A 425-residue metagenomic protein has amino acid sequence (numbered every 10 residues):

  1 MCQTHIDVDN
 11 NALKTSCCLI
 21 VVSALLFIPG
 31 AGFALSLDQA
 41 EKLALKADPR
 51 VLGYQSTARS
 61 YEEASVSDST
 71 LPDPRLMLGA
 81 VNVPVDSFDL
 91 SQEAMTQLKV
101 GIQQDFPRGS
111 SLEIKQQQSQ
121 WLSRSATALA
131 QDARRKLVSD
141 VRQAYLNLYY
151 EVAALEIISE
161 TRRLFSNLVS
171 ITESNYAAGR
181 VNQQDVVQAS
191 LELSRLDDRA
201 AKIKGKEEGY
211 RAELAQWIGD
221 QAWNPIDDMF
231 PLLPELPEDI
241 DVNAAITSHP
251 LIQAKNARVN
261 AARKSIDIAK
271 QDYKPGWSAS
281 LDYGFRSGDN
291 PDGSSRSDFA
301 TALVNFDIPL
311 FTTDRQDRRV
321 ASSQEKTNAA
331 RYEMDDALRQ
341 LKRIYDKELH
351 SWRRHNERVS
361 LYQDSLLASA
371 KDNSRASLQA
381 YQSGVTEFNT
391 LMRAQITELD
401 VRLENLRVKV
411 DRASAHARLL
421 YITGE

Functional and structural regions predicted by a protein language model:
M1-K14: N-terminal secretory signal peptides that target proteins for export/translocation
N11, L35, A133-S248, R258 (+3 more regions): Periplasmic alpha-helical coiled-coil/stalk elements that build and connect Gram-negative outer-membrane
F33-A80, D105-F106, I114, Q120 (+4 more regions): Bacterial Sec-pathway N-terminal export signals of envelope proteins
V51-S65, A133, L137-I158, N167-V169 (+5 more regions): Amphipathic alpha-helical coiled-coil segments
L52, P74-M95, D105-D132, V152 (+4 more regions): Small/polar (Gly/Ser/Thr/Ala-rich) solvent-exposed segments that form structured loops/beta-strands/short helices used
V100, A302-V304: Membrane-embedded beta-strands of outer-membrane beta-barrel proteins, especially the hydrophobic/small aromatic
Q116-Q120, Q183-L191, F388-I396: Short, charged, amphipathic alpha-helical segments
